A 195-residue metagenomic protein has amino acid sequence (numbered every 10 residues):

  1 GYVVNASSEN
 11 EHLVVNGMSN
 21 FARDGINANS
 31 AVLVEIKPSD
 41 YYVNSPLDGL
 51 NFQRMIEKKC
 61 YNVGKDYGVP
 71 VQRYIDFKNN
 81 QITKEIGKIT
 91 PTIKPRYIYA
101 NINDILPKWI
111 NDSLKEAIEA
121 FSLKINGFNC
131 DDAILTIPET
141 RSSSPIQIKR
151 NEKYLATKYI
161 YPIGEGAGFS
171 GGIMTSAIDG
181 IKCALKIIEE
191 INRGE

Functional and structural regions predicted by a protein language model:
G1-A100: An anion/pyrophosphate-binding glycine-rich loop and adjacent beta-alpha core in soluble alpha-beta enzymes
G25, Y42, K158-Y159, G166-F169 (+1 more regions): Glycine- and aromatic-enriched mobile tails/lids
V43-L47, G166, I178: Flexible, glycine-rich terminal cap/loop adjacent to redox cofactors in electron-transfer oxidoreductases
Y74-F77, Y154, K186-E195: Active-site-proximal substrate-binding core of FAD-dependent oxidoreductases
N80, A117, F121-K124, I187-E190: Change "in soluble alpha/beta enzymes" to "in soluble alpha/beta proteins
I82, I86, S122, N126-C130 (+1 more regions): Residue-level signal for secondary-structure boundary elements
Y97-S170, A177: A glycine-rich dinucleotide-binding beta-alpha-beta segment and adjacent secondary-structure elements that constitute
A167-I191: A conserved FAD-binding loop/helix module that cradles the flavin
